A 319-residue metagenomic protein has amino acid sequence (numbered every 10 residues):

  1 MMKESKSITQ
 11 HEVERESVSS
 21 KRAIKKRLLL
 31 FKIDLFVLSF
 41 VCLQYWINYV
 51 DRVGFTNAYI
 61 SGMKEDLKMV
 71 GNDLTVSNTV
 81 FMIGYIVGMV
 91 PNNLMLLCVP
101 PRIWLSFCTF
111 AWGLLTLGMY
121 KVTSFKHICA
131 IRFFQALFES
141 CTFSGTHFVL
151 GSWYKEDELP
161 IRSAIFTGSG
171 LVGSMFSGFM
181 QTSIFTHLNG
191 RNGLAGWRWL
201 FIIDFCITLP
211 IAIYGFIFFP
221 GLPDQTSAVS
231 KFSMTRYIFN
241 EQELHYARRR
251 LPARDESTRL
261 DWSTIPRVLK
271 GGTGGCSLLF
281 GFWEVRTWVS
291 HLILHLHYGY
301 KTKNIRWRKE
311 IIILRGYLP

Functional and structural regions predicted by a protein language model:
M1-F55, E65: Cytosolic juxtamembrane N-terminal segment immediately preceding the first transmembrane helix of multi-pass
D51, L67-K68, P91, V99-P100 (+3 more regions): Helix-breaking motifs and short loop linkers at transmembrane-helix boundaries and internal kinks in secondary membrane
V53, F81-V90, S140, M175 (+1 more regions): Residue-level signature of mid-helix packing/kink "hotspots" within the transmembrane helices of 12-pass Major
T56-G88: Extracellular/periplasmic helix-loop-helix junction of adjacent transmembrane segments in MFS-like secondary
T56-N57, G178, S263-P319: Extracytoplasmic gate region of multi-pass secondary transporters
I86-K126: Conserved MFS/SLC helix-loop-helix module at the cytosolic interface between two early adjacent transmembrane helices
L115, H127-C141, V149: Hydrophobic core of transmembrane alpha-helices in multi-pass small-molecule transporters, especially MFS/SLC-type
E156-G170, R191-I265: Central mid-sequence intracellular linker of multi-pass
